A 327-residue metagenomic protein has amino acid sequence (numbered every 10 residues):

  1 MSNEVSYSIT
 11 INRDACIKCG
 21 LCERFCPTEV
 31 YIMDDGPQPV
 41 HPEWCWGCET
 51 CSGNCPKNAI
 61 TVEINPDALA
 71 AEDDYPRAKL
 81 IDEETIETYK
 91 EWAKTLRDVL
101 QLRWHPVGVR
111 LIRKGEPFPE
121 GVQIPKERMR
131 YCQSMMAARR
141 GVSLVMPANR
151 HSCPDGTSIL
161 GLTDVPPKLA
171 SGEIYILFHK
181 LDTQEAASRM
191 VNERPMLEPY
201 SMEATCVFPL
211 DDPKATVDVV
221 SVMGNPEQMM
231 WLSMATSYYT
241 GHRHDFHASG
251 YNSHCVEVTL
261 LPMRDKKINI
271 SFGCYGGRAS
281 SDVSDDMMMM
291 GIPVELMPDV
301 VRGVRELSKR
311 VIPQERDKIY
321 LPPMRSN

Functional and structural regions predicted by a protein language model:
S2-E4, S8-I11, A15-K18: Extended, small-residue-rich solenoid/repeat segments and analogous flexible loops that form exposed scaffolds
S2-N3, M33-D35, D212-K214: Short, ordered beta-strand-loop transition motifs
N12, I32, V40: Residue-level detector of conserved, well-ordered beta-strand and adjacent loop positions that form binding/recognition
R13-E23, P42-S52: Residues immediately within or flanking Cys/His clusters that coordinate Zn2+ in small zinc-binding modules
A15, P66, P226: A broadly conserved detector of short glycine/acidic/proline-rich loop/turn motifs that flank catalytic sites and bind
L21-G36, T50-P66: Iron-sulfur cluster-binding cysteine motifs and their immediate structural context in ferredoxin-like electron-transfer
D35, V40-W44, I64-Y75, W92-D98: Short cysteine/histidine-rich metal-coordination sites, predominantly Zn2+-binding motifs
P76-N327: Acidic, serine/proline-rich low-complexity intrinsically disordered regions
